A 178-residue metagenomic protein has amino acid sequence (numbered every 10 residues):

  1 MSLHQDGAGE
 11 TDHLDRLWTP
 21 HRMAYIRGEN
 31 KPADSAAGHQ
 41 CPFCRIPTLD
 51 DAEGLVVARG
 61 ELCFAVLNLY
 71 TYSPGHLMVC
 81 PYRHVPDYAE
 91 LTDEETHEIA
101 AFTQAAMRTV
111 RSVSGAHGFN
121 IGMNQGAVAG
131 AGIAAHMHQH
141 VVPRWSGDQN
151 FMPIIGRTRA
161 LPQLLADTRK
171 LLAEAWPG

Functional and structural regions predicted by a protein language model:
M1-G178: HIT superfamily nucleotide-processing domains
